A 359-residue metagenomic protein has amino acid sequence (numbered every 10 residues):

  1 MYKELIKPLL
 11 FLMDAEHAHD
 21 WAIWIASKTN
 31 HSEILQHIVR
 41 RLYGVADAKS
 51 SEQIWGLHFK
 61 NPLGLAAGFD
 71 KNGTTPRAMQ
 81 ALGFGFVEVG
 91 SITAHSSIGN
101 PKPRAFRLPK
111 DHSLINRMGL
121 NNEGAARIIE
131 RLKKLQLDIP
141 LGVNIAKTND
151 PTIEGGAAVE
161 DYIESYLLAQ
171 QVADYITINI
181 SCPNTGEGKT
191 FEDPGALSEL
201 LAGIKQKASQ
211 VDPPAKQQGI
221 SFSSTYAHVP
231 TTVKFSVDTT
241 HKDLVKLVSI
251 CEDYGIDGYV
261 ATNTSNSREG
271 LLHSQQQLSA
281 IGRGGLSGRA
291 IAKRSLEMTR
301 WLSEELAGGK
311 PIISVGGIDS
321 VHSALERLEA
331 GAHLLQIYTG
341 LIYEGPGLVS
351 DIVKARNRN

Functional and structural regions predicted by a protein language model:
Y2-E52, N116-N121, A125-A126: An N-cap/entry alpha-helix motif that binds or orients negatively charged groups
S27, Q36-V45, C182-A196, I250-G308 (+1 more regions): Glycine/Thr-rich beta-alpha phosphate-binding loop at enzyme active sites
G56-G64, D138-V143, Q210-P213, F222-T239 (+1 more regions): Short beta-strand/loop segments at the ligand-binding rim of alpha/beta enzyme cores
N72-A81, T239-E252, G308, I318-L335: Catalytic cores of alpha/beta
E88-S97, G258-N266, G317-I318, H322-D351: Glycine-rich phosphate-binding active-site loops on the catalytic face of alpha/beta enzymes
G90-I139: A gly/proline- and charged-residue-enriched helix-loop-helix capping module
G99-H112, E269-G284, G340-N359: C-terminal helical cap(s) of enzyme catalytic domains, especially alpha/beta-barrels
N149-I163, T190-F191, A196, T232-D253: Active-site glycine- and acidic-residue-rich loops that bind and position anionic ligands or nucleotide-like cofactors
